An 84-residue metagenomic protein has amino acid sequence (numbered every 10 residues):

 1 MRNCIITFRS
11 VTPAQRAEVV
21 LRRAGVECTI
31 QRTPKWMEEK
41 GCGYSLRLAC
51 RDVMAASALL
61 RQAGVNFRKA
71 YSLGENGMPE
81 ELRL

Functional and structural regions predicted by a protein language model:
M1-R2, L84: Short, low-complexity, intrinsically disordered N-terminal peptides in bacterial proteins
R2-R22, V26-S57: Amphipathic, hydrophobic secondary-structure cores in small proteins
C50-L84: C-terminal structural segments of small proteins and small subunits
